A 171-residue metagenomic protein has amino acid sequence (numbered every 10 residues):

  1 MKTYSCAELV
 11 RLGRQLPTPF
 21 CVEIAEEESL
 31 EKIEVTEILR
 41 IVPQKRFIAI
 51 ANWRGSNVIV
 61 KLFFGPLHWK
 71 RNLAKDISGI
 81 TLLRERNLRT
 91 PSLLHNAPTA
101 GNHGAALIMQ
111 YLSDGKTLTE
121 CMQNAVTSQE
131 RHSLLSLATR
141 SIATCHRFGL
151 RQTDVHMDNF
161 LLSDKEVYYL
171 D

Functional and structural regions predicted by a protein language model:
M1-E37: Juxta-kinase regulatory segment immediately upstream of eukaryotic protein kinase catalytic domains
E23-L118, I142-F148: Conserved ATP-binding subdomain of kinase catalytic cores across diverse folds
T117-T127: AlphaC helix of the protein kinase catalytic domain
T139: Conserved catalytic core of two-component sensor histidine kinases
R151: Conserved catalytic-core element of eukaryotic-like protein kinases
D154, D158-D171: Catalytic activation segment of kinase domains across protein kinase-like and atypical kinase folds
